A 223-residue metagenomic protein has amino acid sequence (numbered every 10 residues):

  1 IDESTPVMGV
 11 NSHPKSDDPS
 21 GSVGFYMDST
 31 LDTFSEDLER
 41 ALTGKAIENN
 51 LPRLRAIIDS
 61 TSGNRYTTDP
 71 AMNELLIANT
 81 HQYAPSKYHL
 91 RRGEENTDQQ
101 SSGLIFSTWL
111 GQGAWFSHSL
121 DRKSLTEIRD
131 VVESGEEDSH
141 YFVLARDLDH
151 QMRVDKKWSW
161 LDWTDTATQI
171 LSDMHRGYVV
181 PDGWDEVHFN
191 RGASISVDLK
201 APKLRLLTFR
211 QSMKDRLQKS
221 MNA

Functional and structural regions predicted by a protein language model:
E3-P6: A short helix->loop->beta-strand "cap" motif at the edges of active sites that frequently abuts
K15-G103, A114-A223: Catalytic phosphate-donor-binding core of small-molecule kinases
S107-L110: Conserved binding/recognition cores within well-folded domains
